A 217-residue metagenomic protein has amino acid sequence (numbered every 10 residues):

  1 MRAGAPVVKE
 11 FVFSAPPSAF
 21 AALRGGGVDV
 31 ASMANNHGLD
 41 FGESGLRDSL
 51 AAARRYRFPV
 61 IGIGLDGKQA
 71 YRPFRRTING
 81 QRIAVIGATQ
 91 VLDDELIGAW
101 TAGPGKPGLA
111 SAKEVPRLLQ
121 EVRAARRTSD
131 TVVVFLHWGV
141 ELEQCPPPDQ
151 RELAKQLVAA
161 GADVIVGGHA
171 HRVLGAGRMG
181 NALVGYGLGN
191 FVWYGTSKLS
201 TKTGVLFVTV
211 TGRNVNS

Functional and structural regions predicted by a protein language model:
M1-S217: Acidic, metal/ion-coordinating pockets
